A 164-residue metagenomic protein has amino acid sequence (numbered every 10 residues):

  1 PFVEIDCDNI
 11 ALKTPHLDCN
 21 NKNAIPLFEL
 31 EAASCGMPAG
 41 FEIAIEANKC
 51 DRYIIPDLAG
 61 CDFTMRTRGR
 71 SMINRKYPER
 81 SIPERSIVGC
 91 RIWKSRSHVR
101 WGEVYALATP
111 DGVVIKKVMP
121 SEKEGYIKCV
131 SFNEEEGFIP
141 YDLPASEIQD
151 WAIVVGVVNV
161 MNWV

Functional and structural regions predicted by a protein language model:
P1-E84, K94-S97, V160-V164: Short, positionally conserved secondary-structure boundary motifs
L58-V164: Acidic/glycine-rich C-terminal interaction modules and beta/coil loop segments that lie outside canonical DNA-binding
